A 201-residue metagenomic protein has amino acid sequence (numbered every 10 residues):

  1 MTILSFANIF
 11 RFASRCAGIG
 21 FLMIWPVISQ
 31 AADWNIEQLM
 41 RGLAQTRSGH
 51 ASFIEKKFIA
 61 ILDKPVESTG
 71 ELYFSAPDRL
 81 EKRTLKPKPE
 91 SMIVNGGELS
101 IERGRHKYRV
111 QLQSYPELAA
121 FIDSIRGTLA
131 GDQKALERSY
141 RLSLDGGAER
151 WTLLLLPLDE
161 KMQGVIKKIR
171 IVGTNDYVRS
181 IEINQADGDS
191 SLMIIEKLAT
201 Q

Functional and structural regions predicted by a protein language model:
M1-F12: N-terminal secretory signal peptides that target proteins for export/translocation
C16-W25: Bacterial N-terminal signal peptides
S29-A31: Boundary at the C-terminal end of the N-terminal hydrophobic targeting segment
D33-F53, K57-I59, D63-P65, G104-L158 (+1 more regions): Flexible, processing/modification-adjacent segments and terminal tails in exported/periplasmic/extracellular proteins
N35-R83, K88-S91, S180-Q185, L192: N-terminal secretory signal peptides
E71-D123, S191, K197: An acidic-aromatic
Q133-Q201: Gly/Pro-enriched, hydrophobic low-complexity segments that function as extracytoplasmic propeptides/linkers
